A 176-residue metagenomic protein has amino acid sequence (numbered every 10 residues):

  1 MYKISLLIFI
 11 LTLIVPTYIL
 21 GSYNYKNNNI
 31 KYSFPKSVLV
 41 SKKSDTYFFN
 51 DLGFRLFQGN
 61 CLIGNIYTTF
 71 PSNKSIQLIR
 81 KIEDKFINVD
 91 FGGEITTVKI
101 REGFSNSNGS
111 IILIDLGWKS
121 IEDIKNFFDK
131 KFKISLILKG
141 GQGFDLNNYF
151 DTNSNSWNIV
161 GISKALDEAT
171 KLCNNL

Functional and structural regions predicted by a protein language model:
M1-G21: Classical Sec-dependent N-terminal signal peptides that target proteins to the secretory pathway
T17-L176: A generic "folded-domain core" signal
